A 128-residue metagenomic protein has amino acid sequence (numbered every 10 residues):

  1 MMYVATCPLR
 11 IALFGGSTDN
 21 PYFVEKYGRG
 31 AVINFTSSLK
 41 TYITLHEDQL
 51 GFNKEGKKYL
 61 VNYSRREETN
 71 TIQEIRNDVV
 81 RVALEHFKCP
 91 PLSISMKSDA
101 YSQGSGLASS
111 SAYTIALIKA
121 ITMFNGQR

Functional and structural regions predicted by a protein language model:
M1-S109, T114-I115, K119-R128: ATP-binding N-lobe of GHMP and related small-molecule kinases
